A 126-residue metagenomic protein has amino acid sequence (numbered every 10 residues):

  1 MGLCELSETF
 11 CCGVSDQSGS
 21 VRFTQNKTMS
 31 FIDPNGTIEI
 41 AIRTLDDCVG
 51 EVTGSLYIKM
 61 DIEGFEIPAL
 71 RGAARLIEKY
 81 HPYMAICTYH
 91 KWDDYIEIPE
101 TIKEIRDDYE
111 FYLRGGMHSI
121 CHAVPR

Functional and structural regions predicted by a protein language model:
M1-R126: Phosphate/nucleotide-binding beta-alpha loop and adjacent structural elements of enzyme active sites
